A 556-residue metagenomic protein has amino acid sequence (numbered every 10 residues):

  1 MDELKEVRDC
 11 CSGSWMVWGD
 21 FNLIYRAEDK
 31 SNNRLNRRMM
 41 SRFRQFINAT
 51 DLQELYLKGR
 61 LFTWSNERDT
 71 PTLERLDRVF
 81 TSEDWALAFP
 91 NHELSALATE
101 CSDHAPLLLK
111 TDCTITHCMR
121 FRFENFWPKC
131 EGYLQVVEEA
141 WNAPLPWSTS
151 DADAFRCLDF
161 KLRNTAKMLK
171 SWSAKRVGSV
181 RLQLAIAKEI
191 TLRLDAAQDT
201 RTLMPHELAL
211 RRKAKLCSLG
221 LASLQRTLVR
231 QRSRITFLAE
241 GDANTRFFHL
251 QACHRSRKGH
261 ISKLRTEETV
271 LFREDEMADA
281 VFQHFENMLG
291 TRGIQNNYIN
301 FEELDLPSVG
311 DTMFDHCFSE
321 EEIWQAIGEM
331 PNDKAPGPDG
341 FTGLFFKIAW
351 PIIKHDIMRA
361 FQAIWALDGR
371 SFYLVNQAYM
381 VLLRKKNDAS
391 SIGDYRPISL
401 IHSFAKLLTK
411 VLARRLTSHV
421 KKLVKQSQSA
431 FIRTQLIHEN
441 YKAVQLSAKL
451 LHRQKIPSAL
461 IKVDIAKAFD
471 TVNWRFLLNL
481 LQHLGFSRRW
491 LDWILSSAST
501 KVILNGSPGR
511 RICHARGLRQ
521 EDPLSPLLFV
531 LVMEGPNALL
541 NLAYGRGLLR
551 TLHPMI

Functional and structural regions predicted by a protein language model:
M1-R8, F46, K188, R193-L194 (+7 more regions): Inter-domain linker/hinge segments that demarcate the starts of reverse transcriptase and RNase H-type modules
L4, V17-D20, F43, I47 (+21 more regions): Mobile genetic element proteins and their domesticated derivatives, centered on retroelements and DNA transposons
C10, N22-R26, N33-Q135, E139 (+1 more regions): Metal-dependent phosphoester-hydrolase catalytic domains
C11-W15, R415-Q428, R453, V532-I556: Active-site palm subdomain of RNA-directed nucleic acid polymerases
S14-W18, N22-K30, L107-F272, H316: Arg/Lys-enriched, amphipathic patches
M16-W18, D333-F341, L374, M380 (+2 more regions): Conserved catalytic palm subdomain of right-hand nucleotidyl-transferase polymerases, strongest for RNA-directed enzymes
V136, A197, L203, S233-G393 (+1 more regions): Surface-exposed loop/turn segments and immediately adjacent short secondary-structure elements within folded domains
I465-I556: Conserved polymerase palm-domain catalytic core
